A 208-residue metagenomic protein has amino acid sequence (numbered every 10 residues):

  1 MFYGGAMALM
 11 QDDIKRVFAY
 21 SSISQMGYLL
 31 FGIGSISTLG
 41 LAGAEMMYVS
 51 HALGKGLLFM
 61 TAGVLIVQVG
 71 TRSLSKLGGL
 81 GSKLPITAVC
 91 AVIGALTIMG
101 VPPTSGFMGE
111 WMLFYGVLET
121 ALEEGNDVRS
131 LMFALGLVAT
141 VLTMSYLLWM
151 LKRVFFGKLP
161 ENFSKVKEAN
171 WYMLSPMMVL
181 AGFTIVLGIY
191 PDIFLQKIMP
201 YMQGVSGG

Functional and structural regions predicted by a protein language model:
M1-K152: Hydrophobic transmembrane alpha-helices and their helix-loop junctions in integral membrane proteins
G81-T87, M144-G208: Cytoplasmic/organellar membrane-interface segments at the starts of transmembrane helices in multi-pass inner-membrane
